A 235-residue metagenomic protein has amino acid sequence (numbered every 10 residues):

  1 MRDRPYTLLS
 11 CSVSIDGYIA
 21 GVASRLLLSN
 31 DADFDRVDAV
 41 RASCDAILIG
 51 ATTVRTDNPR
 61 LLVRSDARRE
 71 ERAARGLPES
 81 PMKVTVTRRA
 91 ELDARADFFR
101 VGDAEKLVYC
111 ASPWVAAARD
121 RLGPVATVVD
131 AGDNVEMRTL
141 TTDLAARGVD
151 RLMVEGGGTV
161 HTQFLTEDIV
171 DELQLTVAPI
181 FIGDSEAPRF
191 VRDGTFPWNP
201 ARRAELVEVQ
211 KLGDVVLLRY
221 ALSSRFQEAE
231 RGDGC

Functional and structural regions predicted by a protein language model:
M1-C235: Enzymes that bind and transform nitrogen-containing heteroaromatic metabolites
